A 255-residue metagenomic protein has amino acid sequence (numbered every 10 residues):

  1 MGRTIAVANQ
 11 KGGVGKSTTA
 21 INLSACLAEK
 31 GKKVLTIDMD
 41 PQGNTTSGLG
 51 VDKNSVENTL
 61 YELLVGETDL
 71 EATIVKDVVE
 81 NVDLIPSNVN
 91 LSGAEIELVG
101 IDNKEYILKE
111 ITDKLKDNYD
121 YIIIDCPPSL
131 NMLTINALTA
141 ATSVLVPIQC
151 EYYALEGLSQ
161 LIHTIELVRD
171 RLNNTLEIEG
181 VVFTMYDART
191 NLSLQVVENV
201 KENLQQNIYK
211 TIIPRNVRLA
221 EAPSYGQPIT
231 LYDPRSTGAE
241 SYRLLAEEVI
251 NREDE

Functional and structural regions predicted by a protein language model:
M1-E255: P-loop NTP-binding core
